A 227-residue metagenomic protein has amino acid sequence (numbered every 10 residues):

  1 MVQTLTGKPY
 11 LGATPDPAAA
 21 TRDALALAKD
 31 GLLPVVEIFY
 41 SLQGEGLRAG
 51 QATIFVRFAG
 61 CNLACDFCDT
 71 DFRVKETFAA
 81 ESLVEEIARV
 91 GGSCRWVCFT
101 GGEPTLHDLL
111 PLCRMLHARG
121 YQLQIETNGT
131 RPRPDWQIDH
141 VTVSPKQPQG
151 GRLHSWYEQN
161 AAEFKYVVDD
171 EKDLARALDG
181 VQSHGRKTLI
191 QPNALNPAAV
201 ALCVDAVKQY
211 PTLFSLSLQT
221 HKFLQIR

Functional and structural regions predicted by a protein language model:
M1-A59, A64-F67, K208, S215-S217 (+1 more regions): Flexible, acidic/Gly-rich N-terminal and inter-domain linker regions that tether and position cofactor-handling modules
K8, A13, L47, G92-S93 (+2 more regions): Intrinsically disordered, low-complexity regions
P9, D16, S41, S82 (+5 more regions): Generic serine detector
A20, I38-Q43, C98, Q159 (+3 more regions): Generic, low-specificity signal for short hydrophobic/alpha-helical stretches with a mild N-terminal bias, encompassing
A20-T21, K29-Y40, A52-F55, A59 (+1 more regions): Conserved Radical SAM active-site core
L42-E45, A49, C65, K75 (+5 more regions): A broad, structure-centric signal for solvent-exposed, well-ordered loop/edge residues that line or flank functional
T105-R227: Conserved AdoMet/S-adenosylmethionine-binding subsite of the radical SAM
